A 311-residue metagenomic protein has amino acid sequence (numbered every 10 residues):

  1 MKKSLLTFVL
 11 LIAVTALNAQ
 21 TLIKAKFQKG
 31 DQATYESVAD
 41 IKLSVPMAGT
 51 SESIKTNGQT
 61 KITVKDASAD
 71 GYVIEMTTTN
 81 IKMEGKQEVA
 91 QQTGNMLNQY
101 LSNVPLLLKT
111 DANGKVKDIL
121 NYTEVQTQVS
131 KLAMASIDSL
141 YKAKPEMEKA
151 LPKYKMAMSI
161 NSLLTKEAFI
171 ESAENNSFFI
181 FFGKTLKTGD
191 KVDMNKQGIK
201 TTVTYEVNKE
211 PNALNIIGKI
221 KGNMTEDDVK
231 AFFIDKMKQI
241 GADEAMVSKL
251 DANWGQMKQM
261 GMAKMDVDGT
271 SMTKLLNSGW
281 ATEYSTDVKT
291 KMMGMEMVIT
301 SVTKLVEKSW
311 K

Functional and structural regions predicted by a protein language model:
M1-A25: Bacterial Sec-dependent N-terminal signal peptides
Q20-V104, K109, K184-K311: Acidic, serine/threonine-rich low-complexity disordered tracts
T79-M83, I119-Q126, K153-Y154: A general structural signal for short secondary-structure boundary/capping elements
N98-K109, N113-K115, E124-S130, M134: A glycine-biased structural micro-motif
K117-L120, Q128, K196-K200: Contiguous hydrophobic, core-forming segments of folded domains
K149-K196, Q259-D268: Alpha-helix-centered segments that form part of catalytic cores
